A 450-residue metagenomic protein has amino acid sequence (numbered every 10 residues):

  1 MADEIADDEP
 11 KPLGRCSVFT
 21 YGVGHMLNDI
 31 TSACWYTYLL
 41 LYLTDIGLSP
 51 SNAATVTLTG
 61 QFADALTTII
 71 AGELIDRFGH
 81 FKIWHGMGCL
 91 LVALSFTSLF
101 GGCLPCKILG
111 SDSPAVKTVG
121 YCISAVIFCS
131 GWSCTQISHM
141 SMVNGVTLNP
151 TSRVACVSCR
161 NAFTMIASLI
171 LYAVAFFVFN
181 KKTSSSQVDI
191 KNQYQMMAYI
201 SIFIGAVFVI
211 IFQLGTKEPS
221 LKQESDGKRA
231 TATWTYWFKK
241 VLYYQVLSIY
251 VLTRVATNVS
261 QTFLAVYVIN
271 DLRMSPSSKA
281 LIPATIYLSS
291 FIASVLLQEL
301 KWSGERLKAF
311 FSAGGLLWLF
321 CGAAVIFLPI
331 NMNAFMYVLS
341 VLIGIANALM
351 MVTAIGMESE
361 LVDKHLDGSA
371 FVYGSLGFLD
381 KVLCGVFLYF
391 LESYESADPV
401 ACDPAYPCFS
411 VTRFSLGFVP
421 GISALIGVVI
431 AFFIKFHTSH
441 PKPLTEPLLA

Functional and structural regions predicted by a protein language model:
A2-A450: Membrane-embedded alpha-helical bundles of multi-pass transporters/translocases, especially carrier/permease families
